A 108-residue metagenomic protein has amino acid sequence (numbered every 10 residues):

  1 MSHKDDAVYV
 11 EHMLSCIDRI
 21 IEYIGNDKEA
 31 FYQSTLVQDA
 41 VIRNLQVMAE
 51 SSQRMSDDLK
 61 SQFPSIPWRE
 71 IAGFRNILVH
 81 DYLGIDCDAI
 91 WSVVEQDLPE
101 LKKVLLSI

Functional and structural regions predicted by a protein language model:
M1-I108: Solvent-exposed interaction patches of small proteins and small membrane subunits
